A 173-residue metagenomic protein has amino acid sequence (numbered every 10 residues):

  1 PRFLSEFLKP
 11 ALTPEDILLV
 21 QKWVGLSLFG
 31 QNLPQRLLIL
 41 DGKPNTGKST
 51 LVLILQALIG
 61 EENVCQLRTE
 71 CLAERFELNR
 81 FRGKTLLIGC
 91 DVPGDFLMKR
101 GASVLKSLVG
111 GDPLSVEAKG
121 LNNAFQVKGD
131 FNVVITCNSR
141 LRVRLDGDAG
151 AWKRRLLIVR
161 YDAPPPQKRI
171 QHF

Functional and structural regions predicted by a protein language model:
P1-L86, L157-R160: P-loop NTPase catalytic core of nucleic-acid-dependent motor ATPases
S49, D95-M98, R142-D146: SF2 helicase motor core recognition
S49, L105-L108, T136: Acidic, glycine-rich two-metal-ion catalytic cores of nucleic acid-processing enzymes
I54, K84, R100-L108, A151-R155 (+1 more regions): Alpha-helical scaffold elements adjacent to nucleotide-binding pockets in ATP/GTP-utilizing enzyme cores
E74, E117, R142-L145: A short, acidic/glycine-rich surface segment
F76-V127, F131: Conserved nucleotide-sensing/catalytic segment adjacent to the nucleotide-binding pocket in NTP-handling enzymes
P93-G94, N138-V143, D162-Q167: Conserved nucleotide-binding/hydrolysis micro-motifs of P-loop NTPases
V127-N132, D146-F173: Phosphate-sensing "switch" segment of ASCE/P-loop ATPases
